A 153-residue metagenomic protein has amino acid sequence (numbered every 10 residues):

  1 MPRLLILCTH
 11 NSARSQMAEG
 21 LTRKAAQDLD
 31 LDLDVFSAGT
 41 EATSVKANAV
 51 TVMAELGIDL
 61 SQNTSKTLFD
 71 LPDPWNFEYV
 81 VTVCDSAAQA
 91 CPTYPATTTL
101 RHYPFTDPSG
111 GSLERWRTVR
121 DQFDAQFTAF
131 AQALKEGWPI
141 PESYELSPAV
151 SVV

Functional and structural regions predicted by a protein language model:
M1-D70: Conserved active-site segments centered on acidic
S12, D85-Q89: Short glycine-rich anion-binding loops that position phosphate/pyrophosphate groups of nucleotides and phosphorylated
P74-W75: A short, aliphatic-rich alpha-helical micro-motif
E78: Conserved acidic residues
A88-V153: Phosphate-binding/catalytic loops
